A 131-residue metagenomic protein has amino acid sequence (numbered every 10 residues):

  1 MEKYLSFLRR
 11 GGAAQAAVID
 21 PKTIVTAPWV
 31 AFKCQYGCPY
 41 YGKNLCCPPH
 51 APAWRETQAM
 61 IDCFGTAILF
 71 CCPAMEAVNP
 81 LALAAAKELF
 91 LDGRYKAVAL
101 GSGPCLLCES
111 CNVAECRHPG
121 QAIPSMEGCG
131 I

Functional and structural regions predicted by a protein language model:
M1-I131: Auxiliary alpha/beta "docking" domains used to position bulky ligands
